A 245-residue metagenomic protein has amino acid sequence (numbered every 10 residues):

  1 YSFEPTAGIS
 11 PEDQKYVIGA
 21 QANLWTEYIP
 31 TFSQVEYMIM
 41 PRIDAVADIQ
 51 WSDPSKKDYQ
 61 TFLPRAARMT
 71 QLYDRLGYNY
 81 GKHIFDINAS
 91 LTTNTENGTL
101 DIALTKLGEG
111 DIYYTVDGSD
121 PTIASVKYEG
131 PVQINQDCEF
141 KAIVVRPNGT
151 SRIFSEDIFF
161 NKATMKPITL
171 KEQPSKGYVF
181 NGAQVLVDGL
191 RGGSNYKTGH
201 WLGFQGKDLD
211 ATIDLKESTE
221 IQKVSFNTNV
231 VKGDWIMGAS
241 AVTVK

Functional and structural regions predicted by a protein language model:
Y1-L100: Flexible, acidic glycine-rich loops studded with aromatic residues
D53, K57, L63-I213, N229-K232: Short, compositionally stereotyped local motifs that mark structural "simplifiers"
T105-D111, S218-I221, M237-A239: Short proline/glycine-enriched turn/loop motifs at strand-loop junctions of beta-rich domains
D210-Q222: Extracellular and analogous surface-interaction loops
T219-G233: A short beta-strand element within beta-rich, extracytoplasmic domains of secreted/secretory-pathway proteins
K232-T243: Short coil-to-beta strand junction motifs in C2/discoidin
